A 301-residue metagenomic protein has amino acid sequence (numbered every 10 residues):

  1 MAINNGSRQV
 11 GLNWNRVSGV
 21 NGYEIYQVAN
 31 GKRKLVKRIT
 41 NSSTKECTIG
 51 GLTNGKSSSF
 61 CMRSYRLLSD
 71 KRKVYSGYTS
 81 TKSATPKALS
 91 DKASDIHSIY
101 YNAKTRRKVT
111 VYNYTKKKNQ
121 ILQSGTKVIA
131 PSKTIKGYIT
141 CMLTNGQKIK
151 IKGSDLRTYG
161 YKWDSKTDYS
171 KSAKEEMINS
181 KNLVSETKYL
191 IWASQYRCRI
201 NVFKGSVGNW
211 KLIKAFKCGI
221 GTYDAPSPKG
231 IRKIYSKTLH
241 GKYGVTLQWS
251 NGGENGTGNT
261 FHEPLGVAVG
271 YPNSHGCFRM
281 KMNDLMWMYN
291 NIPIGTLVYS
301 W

Functional and structural regions predicted by a protein language model:
M1-G19, N54, K71-L89: Pro/Thr/Ser/Gly-rich low-complexity, intrinsically disordered linker/stalk tracts
W14, C47-G50: Hydrophobic core positions of the immunoglobulin-like beta-sandwich fold
V17, L52-N54, K133, S154: Hydrophobic loop/turn residues within beta-sheet-rich immunoglobulin-like superfamily modules
V17-K37: Extracellular low-complexity, O-glycosylation-prone stalks/linkers
G22, R33, K87-N145, D155-K181: Beta-loop motif signature
K37-S43: Short beta-strand segments within Ig-like beta-sandwich modules, predominantly Fibronectin type-III
I49-D70: Beta-strand-rich modules
K92-Y100, K104, K162, T167-D168 (+3 more regions): Exported/periplasmic cell-wall-interacting domains
